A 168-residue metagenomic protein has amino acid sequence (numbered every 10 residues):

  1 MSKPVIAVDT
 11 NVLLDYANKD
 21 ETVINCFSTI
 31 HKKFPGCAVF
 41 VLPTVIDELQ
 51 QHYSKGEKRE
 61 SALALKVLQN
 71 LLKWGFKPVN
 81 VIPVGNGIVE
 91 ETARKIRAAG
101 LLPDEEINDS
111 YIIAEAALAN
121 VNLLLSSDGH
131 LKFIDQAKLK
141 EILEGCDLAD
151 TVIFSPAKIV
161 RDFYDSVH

Functional and structural regions predicted by a protein language model:
M1-D47, Q51-V67: Short, well-structured N-terminal submotif of metal-dependent ribonuclease cores
S2-K3, V8, V41, L102 (+1 more regions): Acidic, PIN/NYN-like endoribonuclease modules and their adjacent C-terminal/linker elements
V23-C26, N108-D109, L139: Amphipathic coiled-coil/heptad-repeat helices and related helical stalk/stem segments that mediate oligomerization
I30-K33, L68-K73, I142-L148: Short, conserved catalytic or adaptor-binding loops enriched in Gly and charged residues
A38, K77-N80, D150-V152: Conserved beta-strand segments of alpha/beta enzyme cores
D47-E48, V84-E90, P156-D165: A short acidic, often aromatic-flanked loop/helix-cap motif at beta-alpha or helix-coil junctions that lines enzyme
L63-V81: Low-complexity, serine/threonine/proline-enriched polar segments
K77-L124, G129-I134: Active-site neighborhoods of divalent-metal-dependent phosphate/nucleic-acid chemistry enzymes
